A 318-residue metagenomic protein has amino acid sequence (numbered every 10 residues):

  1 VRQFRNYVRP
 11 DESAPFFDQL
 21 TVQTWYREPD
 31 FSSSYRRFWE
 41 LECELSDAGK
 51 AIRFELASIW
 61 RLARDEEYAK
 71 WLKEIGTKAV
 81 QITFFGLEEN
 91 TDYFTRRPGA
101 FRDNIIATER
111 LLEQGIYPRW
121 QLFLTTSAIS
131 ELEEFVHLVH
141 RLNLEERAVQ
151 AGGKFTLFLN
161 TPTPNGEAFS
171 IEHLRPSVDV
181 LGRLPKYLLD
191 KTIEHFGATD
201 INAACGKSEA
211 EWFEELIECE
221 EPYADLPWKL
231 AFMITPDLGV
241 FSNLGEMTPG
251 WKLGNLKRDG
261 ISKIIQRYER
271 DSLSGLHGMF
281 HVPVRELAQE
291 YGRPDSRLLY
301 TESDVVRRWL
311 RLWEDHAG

Functional and structural regions predicted by a protein language model:
V1, C205-E214, A231, T301-G318: N-terminal pre-core extensions flanking Radical SAM catalytic domains
V1-L159: Conserved glycine-rich "GG(E/T)P / GGGxP" loop and the immediately following alpha-helix in the radical SAM core
V1-Q3, S58, E66, N165-L184 (+4 more regions): General structural signal for secondary-structure boundaries
Y7, F94, Y187, I264-R267: Residues that form generic nucleotide/phosphate-binding pockets
F16, E40-C43, V80-T83, A203 (+4 more regions): A broad, low-specificity signal for short, low-complexity segments enriched in glycine/proline and polar/charged
L62, L87-E88, E220, R258 (+1 more regions): Alpha-helix N-cap/helix-start and coil->helix boundary motif
F85, Y93, R97-P227, I234-P236 (+2 more regions): Radical SAM enzyme [4Fe-4S]-AdoMet core and its adjacent flexible, acidic and glycine-rich loops/tails across
G239-G318: Flexible mid-to-C-terminal extensions adjoining Fe-S/redox cofactors in radical SAM and related proteins
